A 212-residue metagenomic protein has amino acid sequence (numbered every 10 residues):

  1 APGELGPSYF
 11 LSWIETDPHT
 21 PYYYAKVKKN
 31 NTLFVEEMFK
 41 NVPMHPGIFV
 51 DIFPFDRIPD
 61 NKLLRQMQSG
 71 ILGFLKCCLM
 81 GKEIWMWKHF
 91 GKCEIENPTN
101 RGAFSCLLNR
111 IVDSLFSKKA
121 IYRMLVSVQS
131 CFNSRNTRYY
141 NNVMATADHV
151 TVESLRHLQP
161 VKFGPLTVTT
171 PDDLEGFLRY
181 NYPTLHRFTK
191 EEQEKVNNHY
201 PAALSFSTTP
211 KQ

Functional and structural regions predicted by a protein language model:
P2-D60, R65, S69, C77-Q212: Conserved catalytic core of two-metal-ion nucleotidyltransferases
F74: A contiguous, mid-domain pocket- or channel-lining segment that forms the substrate-recognition surface
